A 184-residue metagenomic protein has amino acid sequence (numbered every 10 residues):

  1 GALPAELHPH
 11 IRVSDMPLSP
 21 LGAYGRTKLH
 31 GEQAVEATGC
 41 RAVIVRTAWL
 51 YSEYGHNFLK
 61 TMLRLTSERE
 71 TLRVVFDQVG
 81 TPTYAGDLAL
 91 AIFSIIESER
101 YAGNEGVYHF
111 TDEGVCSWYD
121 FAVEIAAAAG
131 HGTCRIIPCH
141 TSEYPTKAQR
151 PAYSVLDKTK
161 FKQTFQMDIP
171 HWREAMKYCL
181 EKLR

Functional and structural regions predicted by a protein language model:
G1-V45, L50: Catalytic helix-loop patch of NAD(P)-dependent Rossmann-fold dehydrogenases
G22, G80-T83, C116, L156 (+1 more regions): Residue-level signal for the nucleotide or nucleotide-sugar donor/cofactor binding architecture
Q33-G80, G86-S94: NAD(P)-dependent short-chain dehydrogenase/reductase
W49, F58, W118-F121, H171-W172: Tryptophan-centric aromatic hotspots in well-structured domains and transmembrane helices
E53-Y54, Q78-A89, Y108-A128, Y178: Substrate-binding strand-loop-helix patch in Rossmann-like NAD(P)-dependent oxidoreductase/epimerase domains
S98-K147: Mid/C-terminal beta-alpha module of Rossmann-like enzyme folds, strongest in SDR-family dehydrogenases/epimerases
S142-T164: A hydrophobic C-terminal alpha-helical subdomain
W172-R184: Amphipathic terminal alpha-helices
